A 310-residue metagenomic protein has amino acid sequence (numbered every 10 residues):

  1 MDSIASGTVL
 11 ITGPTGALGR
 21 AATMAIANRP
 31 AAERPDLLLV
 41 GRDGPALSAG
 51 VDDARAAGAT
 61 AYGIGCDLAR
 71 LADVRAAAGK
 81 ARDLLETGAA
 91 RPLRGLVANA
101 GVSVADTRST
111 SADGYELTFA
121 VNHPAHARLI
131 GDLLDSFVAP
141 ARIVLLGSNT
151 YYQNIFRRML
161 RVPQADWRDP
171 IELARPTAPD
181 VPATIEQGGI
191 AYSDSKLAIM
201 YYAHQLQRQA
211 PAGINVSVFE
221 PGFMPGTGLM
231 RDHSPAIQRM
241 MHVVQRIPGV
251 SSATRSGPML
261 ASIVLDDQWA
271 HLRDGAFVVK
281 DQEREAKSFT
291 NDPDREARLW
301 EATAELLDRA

Functional and structural regions predicted by a protein language model:
M1-G213, S217-P225: Rossmann-fold NAD(P)H-dependent dehydrogenase/reductase core
G50, A198-Y202, S256-L260, L299 (+1 more regions): Alpha-helical packing segments of well-folded alpha/beta enzyme cores
L85, V264-Q268, L307: Short, hydrophobic alpha-helical segments
I143, V216-V218, L260, D274-V278 (+1 more regions): A recurrent short beta-strand within the Rossmann-like NAD(P)-dependent oxidoreductase core
I155-M159, G228-H233, F289-N291: Short aromatic-enriched loop/helix-cap "lid" or pocket-rim segments at secondary-structure transitions that line
P179-G189, F223-R255: Alpha-helical membrane-targeting segments
Q245-R284, R295: C-terminal helical subdomain
S288-A310: C-terminal amphipathic/interface module of NAD(P)-dependent oxidoreductases and related NAD-binding regulators
